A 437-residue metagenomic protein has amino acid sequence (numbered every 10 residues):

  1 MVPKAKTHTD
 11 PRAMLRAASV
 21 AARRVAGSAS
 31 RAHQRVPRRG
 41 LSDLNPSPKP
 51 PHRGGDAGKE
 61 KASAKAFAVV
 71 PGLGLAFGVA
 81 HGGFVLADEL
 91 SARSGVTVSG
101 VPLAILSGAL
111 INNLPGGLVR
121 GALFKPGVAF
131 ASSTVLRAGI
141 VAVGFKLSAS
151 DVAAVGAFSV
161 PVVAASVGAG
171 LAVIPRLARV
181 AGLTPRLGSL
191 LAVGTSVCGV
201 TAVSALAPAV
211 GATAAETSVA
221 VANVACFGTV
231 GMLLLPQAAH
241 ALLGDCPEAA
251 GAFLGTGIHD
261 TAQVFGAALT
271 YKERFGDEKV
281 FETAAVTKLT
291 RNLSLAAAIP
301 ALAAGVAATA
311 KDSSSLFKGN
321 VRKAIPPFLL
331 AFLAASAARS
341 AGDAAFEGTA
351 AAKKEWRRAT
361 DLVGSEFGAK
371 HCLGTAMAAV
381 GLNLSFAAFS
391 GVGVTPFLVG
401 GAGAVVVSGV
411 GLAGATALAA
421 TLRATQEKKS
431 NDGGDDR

Functional and structural regions predicted by a protein language model:
M1-K6, D10-A62, R437: N-terminal mitochondrial targeting presequence
D43-S132, V141-D151, E273-G276, A297-H371 (+2 more regions): Structural signature of multi-pass alpha-helical membrane transport proteins
F77, L106, S132-G144, S166 (+5 more regions): Small-residue-rich segments of transmembrane alpha-helices in multi-pass membrane proteins, especially helix faces
A92, G116-R120, L147-S150, V180-L187 (+6 more regions): Juxtamembrane helix-boundary/capping and inter-helix hinge elements in multi-pass membrane proteins
G95-S107, V135, G156-G168, A192-T195 (+3 more regions): Structural signature of hydrophobic alpha-helical transmembrane segments
P126, A131, G139-P185, A207-A220: Helix-loop-helix hairpins and the membrane-proximal interhelical loops of multi-pass alpha-helical transport proteins
R176-L183, G231-G257, T287-L316, A413-Q426: Juxtamembrane and boundary regions of transmembrane helices in multi-pass small-molecule transporters and channels
L183-G231, E248-E273, F367-H371, N431-R437: Alpha-helical membrane segments and immediately flanking helix-loop junctions that form or couple to the substrate/ion
